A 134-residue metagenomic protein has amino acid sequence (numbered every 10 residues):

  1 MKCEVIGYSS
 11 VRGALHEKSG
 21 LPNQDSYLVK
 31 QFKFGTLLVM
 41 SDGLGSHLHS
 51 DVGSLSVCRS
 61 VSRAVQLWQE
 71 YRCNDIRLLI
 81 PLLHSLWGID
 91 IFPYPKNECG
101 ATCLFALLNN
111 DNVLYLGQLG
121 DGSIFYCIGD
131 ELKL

Functional and structural regions predicted by a protein language model:
M1-L134: PP2C/PPM-type serine/threonine phosphatase catalytic domain
